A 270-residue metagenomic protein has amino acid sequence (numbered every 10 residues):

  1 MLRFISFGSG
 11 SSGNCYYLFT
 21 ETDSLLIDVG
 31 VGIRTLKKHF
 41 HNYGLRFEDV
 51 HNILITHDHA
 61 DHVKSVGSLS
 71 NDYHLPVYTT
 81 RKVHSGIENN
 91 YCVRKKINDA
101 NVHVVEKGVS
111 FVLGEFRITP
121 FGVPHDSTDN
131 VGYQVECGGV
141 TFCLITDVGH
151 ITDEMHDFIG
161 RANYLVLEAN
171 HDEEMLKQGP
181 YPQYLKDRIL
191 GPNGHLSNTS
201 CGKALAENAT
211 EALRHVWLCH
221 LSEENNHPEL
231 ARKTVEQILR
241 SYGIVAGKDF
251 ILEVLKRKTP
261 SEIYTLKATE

Functional and structural regions predicted by a protein language model:
M1-Y43, V131-D147, Y164: Conserved beta-strand hairpin/beta-sheet module of binuclear metal-dependent hydrolase folds, prominently
I5-C15, H57-H62, V66, P120: Structured catalytic core of nucleotide-sugar glycosyltransferases
S12, A60-V63, S85-G86, S127-T128 (+3 more regions): Active-site environment of divalent metal-dependent phosphoester hydrolases
I27-G30, V50-D58, Y78-R81, C143-T146 (+3 more regions): Active-site neighborhood of phospho(di)ester-bond hydrolases with catalytic His/Asp-centered motifs
I33-T80: Active-site metal-binding motif and surrounding structural segment of the metallo-beta-lactamase
K64-Y73, E88-Y91, N226-K233: Metal-dependent catalytic neighborhoods of phosphoester/phosphodiester hydrolases
R81-G132, C137-G139: Metallo-beta-lactamase
D153-E253: Cap/insert and terminal regions of metallo-dependent hydrolase folds
